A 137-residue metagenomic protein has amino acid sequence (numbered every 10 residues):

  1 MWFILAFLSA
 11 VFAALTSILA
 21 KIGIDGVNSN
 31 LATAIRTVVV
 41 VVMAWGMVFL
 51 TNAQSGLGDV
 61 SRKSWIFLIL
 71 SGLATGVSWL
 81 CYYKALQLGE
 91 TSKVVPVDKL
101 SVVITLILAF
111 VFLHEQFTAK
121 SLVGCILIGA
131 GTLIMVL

Functional and structural regions predicted by a protein language model:
M1-L31: Glycine-/small-residue-enriched transmembrane alpha-helix faces in small-molecule transporters and effluxers
M1-L8, V27, V40-L68, W79-L88 (+1 more regions): Membrane-interface interhelical linkers
I4, L8-V11, I35-V39, I66 (+3 more regions): Hydrophobic residues within alpha-helical transmembrane segments of multi-pass solute transporters/permease subunits
A10, A14, I18, W45 (+3 more regions): Hydrophobic/small/kink-forming positions within alpha-helical transmembrane segments of polytopic membrane proteins
G23, A32, A85, V111-L113: Hydrophobic/aromatic residues within transmembrane alpha-helices of multi-pass small-molecule transporters
L31-V38, L86-L106: Helix-helix packing/entry segments at the starts of transmembrane helices
A44, K120-V136: Hydrophobic transmembrane alpha-helices of multi-pass small-molecule transport proteins
V103-L122: C-terminal transmembrane-helix exit sites in multi-pass transporters
